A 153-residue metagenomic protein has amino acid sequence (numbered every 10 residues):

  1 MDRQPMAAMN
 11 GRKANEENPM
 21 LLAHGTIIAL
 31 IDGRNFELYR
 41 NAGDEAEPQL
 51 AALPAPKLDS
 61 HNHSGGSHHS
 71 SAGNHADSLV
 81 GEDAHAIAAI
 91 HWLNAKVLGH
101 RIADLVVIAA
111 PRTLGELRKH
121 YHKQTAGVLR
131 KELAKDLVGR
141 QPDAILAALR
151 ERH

Functional and structural regions predicted by a protein language model:
D2-H153: Terminal alpha-helical anchor/extension segments at protein ends
